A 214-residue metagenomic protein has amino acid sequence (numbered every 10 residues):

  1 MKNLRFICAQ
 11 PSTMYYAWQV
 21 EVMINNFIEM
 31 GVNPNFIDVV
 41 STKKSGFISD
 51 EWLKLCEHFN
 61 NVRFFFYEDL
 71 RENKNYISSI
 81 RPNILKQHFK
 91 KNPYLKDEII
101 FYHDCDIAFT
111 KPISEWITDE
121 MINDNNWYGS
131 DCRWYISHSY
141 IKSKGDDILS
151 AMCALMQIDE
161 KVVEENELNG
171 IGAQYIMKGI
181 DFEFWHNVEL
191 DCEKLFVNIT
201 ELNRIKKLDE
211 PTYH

Functional and structural regions predicted by a protein language model:
M1-I77, K90-K96: N-terminal anchoring/stem segment of glycosyltransferases
L4-R5, N35-D38, I99-F101, N125-W127 (+1 more regions): Beta-sheet entry/capping signal
Q10-T13, K43-K44, E68-R71, I84 (+4 more regions): Short, flexible loop/turn elements at secondary-structure junctions
Y15-Y16, G46-I48, N73-K74, A108-K111 (+3 more regions): Eukaryotic short linear interaction motifs
W18, V22, I80, L208-H214: Short, well-structured alpha-helical interface segments that form or flank functional binding sites
S79-Y140: GT-A fold catalytic core of metal-dependent nucleotide-sugar glycosyltransferases, centered on the diacidic
H88, G129-V163: Surface cap/lid and interfacial helix-loop subdomains adjacent to catalytic sites that gate substrate access
M152-H214: Catalytic core and acceptor-binding pocket of nucleotide-sugar-dependent glycosyltransferases
